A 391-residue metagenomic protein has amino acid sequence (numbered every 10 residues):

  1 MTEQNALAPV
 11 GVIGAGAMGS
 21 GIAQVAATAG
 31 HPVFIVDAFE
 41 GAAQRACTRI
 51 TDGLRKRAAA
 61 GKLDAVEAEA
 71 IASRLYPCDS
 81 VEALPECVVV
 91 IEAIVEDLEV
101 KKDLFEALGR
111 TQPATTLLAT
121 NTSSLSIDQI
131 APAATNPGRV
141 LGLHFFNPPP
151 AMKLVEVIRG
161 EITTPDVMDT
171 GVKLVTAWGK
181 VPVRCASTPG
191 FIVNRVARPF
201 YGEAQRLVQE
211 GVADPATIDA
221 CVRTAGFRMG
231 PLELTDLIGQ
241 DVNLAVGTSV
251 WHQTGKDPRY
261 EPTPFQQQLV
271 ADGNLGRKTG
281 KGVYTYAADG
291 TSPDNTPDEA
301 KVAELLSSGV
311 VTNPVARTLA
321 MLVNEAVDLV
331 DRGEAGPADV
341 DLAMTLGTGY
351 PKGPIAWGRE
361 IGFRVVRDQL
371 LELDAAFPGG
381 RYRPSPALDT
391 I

Functional and structural regions predicted by a protein language model:
M1-I391: N-terminal glycine-rich phosphate-binding loop for ADP-containing cofactors
